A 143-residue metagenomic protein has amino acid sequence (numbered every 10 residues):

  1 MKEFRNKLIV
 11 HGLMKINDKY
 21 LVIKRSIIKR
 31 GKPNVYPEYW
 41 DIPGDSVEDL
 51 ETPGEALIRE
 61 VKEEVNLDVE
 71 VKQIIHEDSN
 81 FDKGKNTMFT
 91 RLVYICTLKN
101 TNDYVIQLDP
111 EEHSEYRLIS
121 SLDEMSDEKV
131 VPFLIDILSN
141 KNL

Functional and structural regions predicted by a protein language model:
M1-W40: N-terminal strand-loop-strand
N6, P53, V130: Hydrophobic (often cysteine-bearing) scaffold residues that line and stabilize catalytic clefts of nucleotide/cofactor
L13, V22, V93-I95, L118: Conserved hydrophobic/aromatic beta-strand scaffold that supports enzyme active sites
N17-K19, S26, T97-D103, S121-D123: Short loop segments at secondary-structure junctions
K24-S26, I74-S79: Generic short beta-strand segments
W40, I95, V105-I137: NUDIX/MutT-family hydrolases
I42-I75, Y94: The catalytic Nudix box helix
N80-Y104: Active-site-adjacent beta-strand/loop module that shapes the phosphate/pyrophosphate-binding cleft
